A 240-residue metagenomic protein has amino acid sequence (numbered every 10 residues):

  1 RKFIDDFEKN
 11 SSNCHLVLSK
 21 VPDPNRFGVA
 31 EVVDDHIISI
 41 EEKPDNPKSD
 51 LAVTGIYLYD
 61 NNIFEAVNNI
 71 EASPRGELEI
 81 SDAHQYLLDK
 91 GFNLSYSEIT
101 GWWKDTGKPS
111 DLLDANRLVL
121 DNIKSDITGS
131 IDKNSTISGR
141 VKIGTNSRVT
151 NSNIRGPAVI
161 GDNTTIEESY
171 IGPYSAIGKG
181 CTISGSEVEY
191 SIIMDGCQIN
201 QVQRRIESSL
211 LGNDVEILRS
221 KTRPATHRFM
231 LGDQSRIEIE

Functional and structural regions predicted by a protein language model:
R1-D34, Y59, N68: Conserved beta-loop-beta/alpha segment of the NTase-like Rossmann-fold superfamily that binds/positions NTPs
D5-D6, V29, P47-S49, S95: Short secondary-structure boundary/capping segments
L16, S39-E42, E98: Structural signal for conserved beta-strand scaffold positions within catalytic alpha/beta enzyme cores
P22-D23, P44-T54: A recurrent flexible, glycine/aromatic-enriched loop bordering the glycosyltransferase active site that acts as
V29, G55-I56, K104: A residue-level structural signature of the nucleotidyltransferase/glycosyltransferase Rossmann-like core
V32-K48: Short, flexible, basic/aromatic active-site loop/helix in glycosyltransferases
T54-A66: Conserved nucleotide-sugar donor-binding and metal-coordinating catalytic region shared by glycosyltransferases
N62, N69-E240: Left-handed beta-helix
